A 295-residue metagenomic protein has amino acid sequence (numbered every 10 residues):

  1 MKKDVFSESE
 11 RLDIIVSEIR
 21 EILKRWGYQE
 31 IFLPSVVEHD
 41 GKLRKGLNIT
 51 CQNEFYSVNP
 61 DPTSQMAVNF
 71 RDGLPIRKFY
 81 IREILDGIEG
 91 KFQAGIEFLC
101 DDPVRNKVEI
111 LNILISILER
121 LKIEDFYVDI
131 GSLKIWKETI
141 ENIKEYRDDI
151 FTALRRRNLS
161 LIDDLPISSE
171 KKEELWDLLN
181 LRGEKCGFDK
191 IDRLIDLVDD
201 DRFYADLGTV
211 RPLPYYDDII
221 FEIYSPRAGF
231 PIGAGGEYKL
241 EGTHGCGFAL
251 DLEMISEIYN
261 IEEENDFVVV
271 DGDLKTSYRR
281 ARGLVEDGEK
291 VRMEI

Functional and structural regions predicted by a protein language model:
M1-S9: Auxiliary tRNA-acceptor-end handling modules of aminoacyl-tRNA synthetases
E8-Q29, V37-E38, D61-D72, R77-E124 (+1 more regions): Positively charged, Gly/Ser-enriched RNA/tRNA-binding surfaces
I31-S57, K78-Y80: Polyanion/phosphate-binding surface patch
L33-V36, D129-S132, I295: Acidic carboxylate-rich catalytic motifs and surrounding loops in phosphoryl-/glycosyl-chemistry enzymes
N48-F55, I143-L165, S225: Acidic, His- and aromatic-enriched active-site or binding-groove loops in soluble protein domains that engage sugars
V58, G131, L250: A conserved hydrophobic position in a structured secondary element of the catalytic/binding core that shapes
I130-N142: Short, conserved secondary-structure transition motifs
